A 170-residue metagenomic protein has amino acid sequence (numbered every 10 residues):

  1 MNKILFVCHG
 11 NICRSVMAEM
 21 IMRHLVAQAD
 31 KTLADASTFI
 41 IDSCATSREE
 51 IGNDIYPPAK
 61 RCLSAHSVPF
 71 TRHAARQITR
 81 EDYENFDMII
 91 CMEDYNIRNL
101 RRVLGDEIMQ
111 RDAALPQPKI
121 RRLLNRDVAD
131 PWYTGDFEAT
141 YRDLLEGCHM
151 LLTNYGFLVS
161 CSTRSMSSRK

Functional and structural regions predicted by a protein language model:
M1-N85, N154-T163, R169-K170: Conserved active-site segments centered on acidic
C8, L63, I90-C91, L144: Hydrophobic structural packing positions in well-ordered secondary structure
R14, C91-M92: Small/polar loops that bind or transfer phosphate-bearing groups
M88, D94-K170: Phosphate-binding/catalytic loops
